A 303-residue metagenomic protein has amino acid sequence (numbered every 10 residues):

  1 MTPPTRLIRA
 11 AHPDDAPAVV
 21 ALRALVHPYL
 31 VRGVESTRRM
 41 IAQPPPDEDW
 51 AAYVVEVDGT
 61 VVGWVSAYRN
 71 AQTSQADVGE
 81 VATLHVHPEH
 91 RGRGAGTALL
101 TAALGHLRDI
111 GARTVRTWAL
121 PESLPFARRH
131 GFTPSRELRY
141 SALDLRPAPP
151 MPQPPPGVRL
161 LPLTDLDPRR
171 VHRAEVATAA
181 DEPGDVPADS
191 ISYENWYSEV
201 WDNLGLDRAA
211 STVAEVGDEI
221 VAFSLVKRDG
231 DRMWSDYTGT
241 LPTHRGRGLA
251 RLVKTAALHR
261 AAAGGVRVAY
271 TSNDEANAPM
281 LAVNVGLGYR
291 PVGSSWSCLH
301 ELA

Functional and structural regions predicted by a protein language model:
M1-Q43, D47-E48, V54-E56, V61 (+2 more regions): Short amphipathic alpha-helix that is part of the acyltransferase structural core
M1-T2, P88-P162, W296-H300: Acyl-donor-binding surface of acyltransferase catalytic domains
H12, A82, H87, R91 (+3 more regions): Residue-level recognition of the GNAT/N-acetyltransferase active site
P28, V34-P46, V65-S74, G184-T240: A conserved beta-strand-loop-helix scaffold within acyl/acetyltransferase catalytic domains
V57-G63, E219-A222, P279: Glycine-rich acetyl-CoA-binding "A-motif" of GNAT/NAT acetyltransferases
V81, T114-T117, S235, A269-N273: Conserved hydrophobic beta-strand within the GNAT/NAT acetyltransferase core sheet that lines the active-site cleft
V86, G92-G105, T240, G246-H259 (+2 more regions): Conserved acetyl-CoA-binding loop-helix of GNAT-fold acetyltransferases
H130-P150, H259, G264-A303: Active-site/acyl-donor-binding loops of N-acyltransferases
